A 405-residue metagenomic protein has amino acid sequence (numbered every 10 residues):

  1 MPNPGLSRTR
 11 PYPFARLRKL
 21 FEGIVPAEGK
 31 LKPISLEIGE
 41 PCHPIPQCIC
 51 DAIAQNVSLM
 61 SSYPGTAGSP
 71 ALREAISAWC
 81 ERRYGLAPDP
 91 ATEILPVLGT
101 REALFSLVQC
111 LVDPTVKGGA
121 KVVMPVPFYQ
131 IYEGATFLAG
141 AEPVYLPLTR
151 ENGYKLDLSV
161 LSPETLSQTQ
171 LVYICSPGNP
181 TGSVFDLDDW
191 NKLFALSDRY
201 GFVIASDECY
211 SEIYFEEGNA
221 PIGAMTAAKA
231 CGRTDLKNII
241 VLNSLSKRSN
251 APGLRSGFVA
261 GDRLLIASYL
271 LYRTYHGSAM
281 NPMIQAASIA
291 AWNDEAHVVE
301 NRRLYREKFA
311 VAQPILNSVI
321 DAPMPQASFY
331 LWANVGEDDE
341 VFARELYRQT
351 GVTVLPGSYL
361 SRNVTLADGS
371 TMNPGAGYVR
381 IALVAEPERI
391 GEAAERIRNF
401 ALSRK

Functional and structural regions predicted by a protein language model:
P2-S106, A291-W292, S403-K405: N-terminal small-domain helix-loop-helix segment of the aminotransferase-like
I24, E28, A139, R199-Y200 (+2 more regions): Helix C-cap/helix->beta junction micro-motif
M60-A195, E212-I213, E217-R233, L402: Conserved core of the PLP fold type I
L86, T234, E345-T353, L360-K405: PLP-dependent enzyme catalytic core of the Aspartate aminotransferase-like
A228-S268: Active-site PLP attachment segment
R263, M280-E295, E300-N301: Structural motif of enzymes handling amino- and sulfur-group chemistry
Y269-T274, A291-Q313: Structural signature of PLP-dependent enzymes
Q285, I289, L304-Q313, A322-V335 (+1 more regions): Conserved glycine-rich beta-strand-loop-beta hairpin in the small C-terminal domain of fold type I
